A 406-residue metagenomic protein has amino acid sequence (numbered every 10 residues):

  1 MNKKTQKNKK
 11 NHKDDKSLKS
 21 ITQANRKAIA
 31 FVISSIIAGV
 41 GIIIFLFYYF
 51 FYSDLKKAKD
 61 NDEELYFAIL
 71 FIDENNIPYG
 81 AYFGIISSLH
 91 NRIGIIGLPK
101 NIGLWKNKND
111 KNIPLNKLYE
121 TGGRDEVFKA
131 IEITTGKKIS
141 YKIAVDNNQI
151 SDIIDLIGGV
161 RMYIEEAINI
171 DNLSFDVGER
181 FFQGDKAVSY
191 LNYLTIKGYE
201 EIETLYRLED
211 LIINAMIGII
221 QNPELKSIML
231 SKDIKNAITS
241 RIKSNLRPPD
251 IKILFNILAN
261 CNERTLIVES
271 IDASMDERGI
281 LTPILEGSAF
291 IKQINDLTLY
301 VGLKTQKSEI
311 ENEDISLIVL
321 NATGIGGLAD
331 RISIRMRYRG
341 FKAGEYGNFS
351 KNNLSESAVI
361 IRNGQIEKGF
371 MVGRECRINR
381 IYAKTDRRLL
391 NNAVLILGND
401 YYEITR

Functional and structural regions predicted by a protein language model:
N2, N8-K100: Entry/capping segment at the start of metal-dependent catalytic domains with acidic active-site entry clusters
D62-E64, I77-A81, H90-I95, D110 (+8 more regions): Extracytoplasmic
F71, K100-I102, K111, T239-E313 (+2 more regions): C-terminal solvent-exposed extensions
G80, R124-E132, N147-S151, D155 (+10 more regions): Extracytoplasmic/secreted envelope proteins and their assembly/folding machinery, especially bacterial periplasmic
I113-T121, T135-Y141, T195-E203, P223-E224 (+6 more regions): Second-shell loop/turn segments in exported
T121-G178, K243-N260, T265-V268: Amphipathic, coiled-coil-like alpha-helical scaffolding segments used for oligomerization/assembly
D155-I242: Flexible, polar/acidic helix-loop-strand segments at domain edges
K342-I404: BRCT (BRCA1 C-terminal) domain core and associated BRCT-interaction motifs
